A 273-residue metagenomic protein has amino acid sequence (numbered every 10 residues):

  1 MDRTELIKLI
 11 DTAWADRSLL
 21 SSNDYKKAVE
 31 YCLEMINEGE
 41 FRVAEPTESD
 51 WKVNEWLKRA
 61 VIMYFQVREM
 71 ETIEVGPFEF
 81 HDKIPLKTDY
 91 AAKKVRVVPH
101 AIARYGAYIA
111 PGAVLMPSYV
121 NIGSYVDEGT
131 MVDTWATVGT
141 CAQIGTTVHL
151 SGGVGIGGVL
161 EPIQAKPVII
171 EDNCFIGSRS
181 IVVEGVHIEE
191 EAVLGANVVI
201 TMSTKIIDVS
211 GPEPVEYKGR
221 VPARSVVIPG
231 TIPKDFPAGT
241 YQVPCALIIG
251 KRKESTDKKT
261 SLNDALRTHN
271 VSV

Functional and structural regions predicted by a protein language model:
M1-V95, K218, R224, P229-V273: Terminal amphipathic alpha-helical/low-complexity segments used for targeting or macromolecular assembly
V95-D235: Structural signal for interior beta-strand "rungs" in well-ordered beta-sheet cores of soluble enzyme domains
